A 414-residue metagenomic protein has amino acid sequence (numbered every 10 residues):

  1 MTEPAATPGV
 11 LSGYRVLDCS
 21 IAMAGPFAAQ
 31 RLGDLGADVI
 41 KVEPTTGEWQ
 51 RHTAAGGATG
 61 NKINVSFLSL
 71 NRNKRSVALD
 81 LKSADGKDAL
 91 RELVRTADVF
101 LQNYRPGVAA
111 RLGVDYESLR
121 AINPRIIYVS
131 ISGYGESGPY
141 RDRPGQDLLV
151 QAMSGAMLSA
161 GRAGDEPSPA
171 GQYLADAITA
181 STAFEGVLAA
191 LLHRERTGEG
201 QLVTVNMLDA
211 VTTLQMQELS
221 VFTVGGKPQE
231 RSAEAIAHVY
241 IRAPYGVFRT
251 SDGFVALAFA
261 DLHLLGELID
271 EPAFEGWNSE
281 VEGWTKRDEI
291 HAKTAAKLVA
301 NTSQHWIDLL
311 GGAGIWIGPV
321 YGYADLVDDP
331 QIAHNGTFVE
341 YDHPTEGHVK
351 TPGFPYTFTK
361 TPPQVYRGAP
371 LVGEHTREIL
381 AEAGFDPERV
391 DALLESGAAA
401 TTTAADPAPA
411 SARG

Functional and structural regions predicted by a protein language model:
M1-E199, F222, E230-R231, L371 (+1 more regions): N-terminal helix-loop segment corresponding to the beta1-alpha1 unit of nucleotide/adenylate-binding folds
T46, G133-G135, M207-T212, D252-F254 (+2 more regions): Glycine-rich beta-alpha junction loops
A58-T59, F67, E230, E234-Y240 (+3 more regions): Short Gly/Pro-enriched turn/cap motifs at secondary-structure boundaries
P167-I178, G200-L202, A233-I236, A243-Y245 (+3 more regions): A short glycine-threonine-serine/GTX helix/turn-capping micro-motif
L191-A235: Substrate-binding/catalytic subdomain of NAD(P)-dependent oxidoreductase enzymes
G200-L208, L309, D391-E395: Beta-strand segments within the central parallel beta-sheet cores of soluble alpha/beta enzyme folds
H238-A313, I317: Aromatic-enriched alpha-helical interface/lid elements that frame and gate functional surfaces
G312-Y366: A glycine-rich dinucleotide-binding beta-alpha-beta segment and adjacent secondary-structure elements that constitute
